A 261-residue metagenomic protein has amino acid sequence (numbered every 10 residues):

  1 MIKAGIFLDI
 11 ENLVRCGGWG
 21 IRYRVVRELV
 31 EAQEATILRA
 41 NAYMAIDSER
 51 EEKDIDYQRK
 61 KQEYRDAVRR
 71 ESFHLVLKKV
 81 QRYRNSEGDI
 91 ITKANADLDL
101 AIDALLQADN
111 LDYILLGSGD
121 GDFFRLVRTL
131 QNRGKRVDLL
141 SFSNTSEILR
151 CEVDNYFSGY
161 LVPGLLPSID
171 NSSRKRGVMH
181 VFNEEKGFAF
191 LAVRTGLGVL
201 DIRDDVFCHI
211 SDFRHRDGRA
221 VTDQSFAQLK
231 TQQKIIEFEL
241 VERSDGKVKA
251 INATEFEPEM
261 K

Functional and structural regions predicted by a protein language model:
M1-K93, G121, R136, N144: Domain-level signal for Mg2+-assisted phosphodiester chemistry and nucleotide/NA-binding surfaces in nucleic-acid
N110-N144: Active-site histidine-anchored catalytic micro-motif
C151-K175: C-terminal helix of von Willebrand factor
N171-G187: Structural detector for short beta-strands of small beta-barrel domains
E185-R194, D204, I251: Short aromatic-glycine-enriched beta-strand elements
G198-D217, N252: A short macromolecule-binding patch
F213-E237: Short nucleic-acid-contacting surface segments enriched for D/E, G, S/T with interspersed K/R
V241-K261: OB-fold/S1-family single-stranded nucleic acid-binding modules
